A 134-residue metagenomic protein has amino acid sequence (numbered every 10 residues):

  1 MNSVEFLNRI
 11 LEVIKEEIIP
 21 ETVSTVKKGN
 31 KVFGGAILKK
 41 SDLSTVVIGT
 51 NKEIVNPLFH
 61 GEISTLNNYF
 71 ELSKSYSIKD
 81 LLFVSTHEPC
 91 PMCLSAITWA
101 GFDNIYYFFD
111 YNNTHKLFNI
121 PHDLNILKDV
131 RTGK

Functional and structural regions predicted by a protein language model:
N2-G29: Short, basic/aromatic recognition patches
T22-T25, G35, T65, Y69: Small-residue (primarily alanine) positions within well-ordered alpha-helices, especially packing/interaction faces
G29-N30, G101: Glycine-centered short loops/turns at secondary-structure junctions
F33-K40: Short beta-strand scaffold segments in enzyme catalytic cores
L43-S44: Short coil/turn linkers that define WD40 beta-propeller blade boundaries
V47-K134: Zn2+-dependent cytidine deaminase-like catalytic core
